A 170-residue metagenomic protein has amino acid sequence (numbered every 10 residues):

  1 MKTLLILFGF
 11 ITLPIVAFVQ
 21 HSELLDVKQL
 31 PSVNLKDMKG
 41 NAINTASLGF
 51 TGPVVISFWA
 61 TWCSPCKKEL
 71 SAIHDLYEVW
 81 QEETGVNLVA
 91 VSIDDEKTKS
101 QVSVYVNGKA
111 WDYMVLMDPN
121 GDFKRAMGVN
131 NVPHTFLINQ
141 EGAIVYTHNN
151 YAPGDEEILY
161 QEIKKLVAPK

Functional and structural regions predicted by a protein language model:
L4-L13: Sec-dependent N-terminal signal peptides
F18-A46: N-terminal "domain-start" segment that seeds a small globular fold
Q29, G52, N130-V132: Short, small/polar residue-rich loop motifs at catalytic or cofactor-binding pockets
A46-K67: Short active-site neighborhood of thiol/selenol oxidoreductases, capturing the structured segment around
K68-K109, D122-A126: Structural microenvironment flanking redox-active thiols in thiol-disulfide oxidoreductases
Y105-E141: Short, internal strand/loop/helix patches that form the active-site neighborhood or redox-interaction surface
L137-K170: Thiol-/selenol-based redox modules, centered on thioredoxin-like and closely related oxidoreductase domains
